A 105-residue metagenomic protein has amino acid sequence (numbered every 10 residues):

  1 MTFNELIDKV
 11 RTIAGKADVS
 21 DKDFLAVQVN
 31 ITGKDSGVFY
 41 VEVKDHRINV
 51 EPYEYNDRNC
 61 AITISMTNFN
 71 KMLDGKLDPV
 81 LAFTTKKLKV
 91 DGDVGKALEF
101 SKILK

Functional and structural regions predicted by a protein language model:
M1-K105: Feature captures hydrophobic
